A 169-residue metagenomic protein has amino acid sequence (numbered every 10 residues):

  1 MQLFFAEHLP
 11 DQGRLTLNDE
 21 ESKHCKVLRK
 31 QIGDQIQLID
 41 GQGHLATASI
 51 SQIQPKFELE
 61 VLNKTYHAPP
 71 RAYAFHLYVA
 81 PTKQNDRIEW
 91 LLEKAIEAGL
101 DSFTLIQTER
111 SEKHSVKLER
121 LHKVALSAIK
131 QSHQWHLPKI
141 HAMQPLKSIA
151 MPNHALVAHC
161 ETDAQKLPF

Functional and structural regions predicted by a protein language model:
M1-H67, E119: N-terminal positively charged helical leader segments and presequences
P10-Q12, Q144-M151, D163-K166: A short acidic, often aromatic-flanked loop/helix-cap motif at beta-alpha or helix-coil junctions that lines enzyme
H24, D86, A164-K166: Short, surface-exposed beta-strand/loop "edge" segments at domain boundaries and coil↔beta transitions
D40, Q107, C160-T162: Short secondary-structure boundary segments
A48, S115, L167-P168: Short glycine-/acidic-enriched loop or helix-start segments at secondary-structure transitions that form or flank
Y66-P69, F169: Short boundary motifs at domain starts and secondary-structure transition points
P69-L156: RNA substrate-binding interface of SAM-dependent RNA methyltransferases
A155-F169: Active-site/ligand-binding-proximal alpha/beta "capping" segment
